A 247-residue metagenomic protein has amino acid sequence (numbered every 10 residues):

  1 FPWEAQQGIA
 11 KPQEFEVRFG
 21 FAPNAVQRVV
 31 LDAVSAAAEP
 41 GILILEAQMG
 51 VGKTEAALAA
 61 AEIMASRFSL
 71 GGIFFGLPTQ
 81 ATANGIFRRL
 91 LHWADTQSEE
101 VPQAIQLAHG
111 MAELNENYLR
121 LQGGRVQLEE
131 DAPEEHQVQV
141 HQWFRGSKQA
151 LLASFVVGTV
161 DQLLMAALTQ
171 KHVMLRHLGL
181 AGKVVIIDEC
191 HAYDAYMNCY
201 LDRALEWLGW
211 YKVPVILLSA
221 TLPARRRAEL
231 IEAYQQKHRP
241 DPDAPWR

Functional and structural regions predicted by a protein language model:
F1-R247: N-terminal helicase ATP-binding lobe
